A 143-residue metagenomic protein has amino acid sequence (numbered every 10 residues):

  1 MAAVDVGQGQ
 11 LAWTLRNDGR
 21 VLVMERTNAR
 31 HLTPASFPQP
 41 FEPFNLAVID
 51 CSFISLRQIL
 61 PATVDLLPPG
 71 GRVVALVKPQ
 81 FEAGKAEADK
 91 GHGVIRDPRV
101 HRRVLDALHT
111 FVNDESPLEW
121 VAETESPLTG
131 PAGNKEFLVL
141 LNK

Functional and structural regions predicted by a protein language model:
A2-I54, Q58: S-adenosyl-L-methionine
L11, K78, G133: Residue-level signal for inorganic ion chemistry
R57-R72: A short glycine-rich, Lys/Arg-flanked "PGG" loop and its adjoining helix->strand segment in the class I
G70-Q80: Conserved beta-strand signature within the Rossmann-like core of class I S-adenosyl-L-methionine
P79-D97: Short, glycine-/aromatic-enriched active-site segment of Class I SAM-dependent methyltransferases
H101-S116: Short alpha-helix
P117-P127: Conserved S-adenosyl-L-methionine
L128-K143: Core SAM-dependent methyltransferase catalytic element
